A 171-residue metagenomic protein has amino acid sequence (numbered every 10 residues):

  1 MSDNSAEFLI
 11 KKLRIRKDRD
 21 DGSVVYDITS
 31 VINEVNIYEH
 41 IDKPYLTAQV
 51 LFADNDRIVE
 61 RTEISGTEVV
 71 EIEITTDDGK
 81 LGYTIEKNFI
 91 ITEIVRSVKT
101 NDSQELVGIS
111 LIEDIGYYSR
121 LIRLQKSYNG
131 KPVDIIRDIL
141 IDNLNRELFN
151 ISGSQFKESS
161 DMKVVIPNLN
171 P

Functional and structural regions predicted by a protein language model:
M1-L121: Assembly/oligomerization scaffold segments
N101-P171: Charged- and aromatic-enriched interaction segments used to assemble and dock large macromolecular complexes
